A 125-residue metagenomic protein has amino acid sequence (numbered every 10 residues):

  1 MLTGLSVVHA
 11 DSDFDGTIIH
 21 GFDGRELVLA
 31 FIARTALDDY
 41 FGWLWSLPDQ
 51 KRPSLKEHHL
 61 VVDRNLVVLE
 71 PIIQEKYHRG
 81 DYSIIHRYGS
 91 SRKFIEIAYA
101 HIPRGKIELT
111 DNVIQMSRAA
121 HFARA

Functional and structural regions predicted by a protein language model:
M1, F22, L37, A120-A125: Unusually extended, aromatic-enriched hydrophobic runs near protein termini
M1-L29: Short, charged/polar N-terminal "headpieces" of proteins
A10-F14, L37, R64, T110-D111: Intrinsic-disorder/low-complexity regions
I19-W45: A short, structured beta-strand/loop element
S46, Q50-A125: Acidic, low-complexity intrinsically disordered segments
